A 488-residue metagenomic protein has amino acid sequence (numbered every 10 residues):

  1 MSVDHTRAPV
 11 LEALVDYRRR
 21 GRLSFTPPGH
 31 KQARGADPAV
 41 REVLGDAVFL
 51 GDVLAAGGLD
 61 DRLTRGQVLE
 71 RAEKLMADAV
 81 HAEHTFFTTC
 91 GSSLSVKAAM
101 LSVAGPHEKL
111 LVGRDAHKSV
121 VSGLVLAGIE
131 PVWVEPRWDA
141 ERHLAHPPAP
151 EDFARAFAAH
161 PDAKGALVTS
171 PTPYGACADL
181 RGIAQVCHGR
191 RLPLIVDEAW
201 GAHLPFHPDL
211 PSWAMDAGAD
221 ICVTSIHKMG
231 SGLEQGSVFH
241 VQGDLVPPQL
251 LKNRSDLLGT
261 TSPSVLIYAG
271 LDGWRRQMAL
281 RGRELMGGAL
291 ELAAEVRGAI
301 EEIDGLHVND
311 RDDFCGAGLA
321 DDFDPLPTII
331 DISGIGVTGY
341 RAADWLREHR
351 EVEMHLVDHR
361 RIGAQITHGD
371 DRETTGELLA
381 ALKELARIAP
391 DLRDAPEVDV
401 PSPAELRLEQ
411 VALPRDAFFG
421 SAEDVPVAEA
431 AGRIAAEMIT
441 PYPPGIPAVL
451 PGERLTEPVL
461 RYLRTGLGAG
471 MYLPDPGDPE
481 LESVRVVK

Functional and structural regions predicted by a protein language model:
M1-Q67, P444: N-terminal "arm"/small-domain region of PLP-dependent enzymes with the aminotransferase-like
R7-A13, R19, L23, A82 (+1 more regions): Conserved PLP-enzyme active-site core in the AAT-like
Q32, P173, K228-M229, D244-V246 (+5 more regions): Short, glycine-/Ser/Thr-/acidic-enriched flexible segments
L44-L94, D115: Conserved N-terminal alpha-helix of the aminotransferase class I/II PLP-enzyme fold
G113, V134, T169, D197 (+7 more regions): Generic beta-strand/beta-sheet core signal
P248-K252, G270-A279, D321-L326, L356-I362 (+1 more regions): Short acidic (Asp/Glu) and glycine-rich catalytic loops that position anionic groups and cofactors
E284-G363, T367-H368, P390-E409: Conserved small-domain helix->loop->beta segment predominantly found in fold-type I
W345-H349, H355-K488: PLP-dependent enzyme catalytic core of the Aspartate aminotransferase-like
